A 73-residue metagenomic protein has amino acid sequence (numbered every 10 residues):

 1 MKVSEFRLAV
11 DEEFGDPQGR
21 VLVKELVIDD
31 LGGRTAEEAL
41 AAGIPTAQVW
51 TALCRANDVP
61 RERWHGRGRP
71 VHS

Functional and structural regions predicted by a protein language model:
M1-S73: C-terminal alpha-helical interaction appendages
